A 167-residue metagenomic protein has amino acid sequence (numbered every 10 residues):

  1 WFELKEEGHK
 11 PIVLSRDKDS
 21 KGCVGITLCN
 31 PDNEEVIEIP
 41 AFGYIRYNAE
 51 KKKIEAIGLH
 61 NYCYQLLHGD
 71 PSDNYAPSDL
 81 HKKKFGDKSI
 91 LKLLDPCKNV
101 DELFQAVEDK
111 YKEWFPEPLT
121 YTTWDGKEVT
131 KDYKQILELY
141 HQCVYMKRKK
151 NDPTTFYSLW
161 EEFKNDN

Functional and structural regions predicted by a protein language model:
W1-D166: Extended two-metal-dependent nuclease catalytic cores across DNA- and RNA-processing enzymes
